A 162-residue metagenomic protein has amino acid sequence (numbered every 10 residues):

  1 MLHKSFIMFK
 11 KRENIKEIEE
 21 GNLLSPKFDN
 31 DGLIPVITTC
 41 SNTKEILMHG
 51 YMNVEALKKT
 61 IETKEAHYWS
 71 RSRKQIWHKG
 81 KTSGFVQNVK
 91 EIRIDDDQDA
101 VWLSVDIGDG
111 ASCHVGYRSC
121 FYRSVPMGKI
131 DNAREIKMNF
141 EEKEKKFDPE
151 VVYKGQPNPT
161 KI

Functional and structural regions predicted by a protein language model:
L2, I7-L33, S41-N42, L47 (+1 more regions): C-terminal binding/interaction regions
